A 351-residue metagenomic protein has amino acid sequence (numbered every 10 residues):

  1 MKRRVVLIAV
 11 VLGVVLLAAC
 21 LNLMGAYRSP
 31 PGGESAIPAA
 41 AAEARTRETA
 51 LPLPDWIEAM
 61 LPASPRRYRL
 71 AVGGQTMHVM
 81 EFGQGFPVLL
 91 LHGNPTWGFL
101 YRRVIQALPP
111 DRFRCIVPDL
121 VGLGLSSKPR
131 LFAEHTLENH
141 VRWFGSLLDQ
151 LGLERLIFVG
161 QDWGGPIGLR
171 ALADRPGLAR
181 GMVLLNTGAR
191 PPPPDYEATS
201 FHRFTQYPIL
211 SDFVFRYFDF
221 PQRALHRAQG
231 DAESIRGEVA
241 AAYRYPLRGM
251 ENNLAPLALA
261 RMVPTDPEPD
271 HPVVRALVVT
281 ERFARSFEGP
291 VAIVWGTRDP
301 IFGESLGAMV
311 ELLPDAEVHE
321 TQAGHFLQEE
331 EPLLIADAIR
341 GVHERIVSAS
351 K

Functional and structural regions predicted by a protein language model:
M1-V14: N-terminal Sec-pathway targeting helices
A18-R67, Q75-M77, L100, L123-V159 (+3 more regions): Flexible "cap/lid" subdomain of the alpha/beta-hydrolase fold that forms the substrate-access gate
A26, Q84, Q322: A conserved catalytic-core segment of Leloir-type glycosyltransferases
M80-L125: Conserved HGGG/HGGXW glycine-rich cap/lid loop of the alpha/beta-hydrolase fold
D119, E320-Q322: Residue-level recognition of beta-strand->loop/alpha-helix junctions
G324-A336: Catalytic histidine-centered segment of alpha/beta-hydrolase-like enzymes
A338-A349: C-terminal alpha-helix
